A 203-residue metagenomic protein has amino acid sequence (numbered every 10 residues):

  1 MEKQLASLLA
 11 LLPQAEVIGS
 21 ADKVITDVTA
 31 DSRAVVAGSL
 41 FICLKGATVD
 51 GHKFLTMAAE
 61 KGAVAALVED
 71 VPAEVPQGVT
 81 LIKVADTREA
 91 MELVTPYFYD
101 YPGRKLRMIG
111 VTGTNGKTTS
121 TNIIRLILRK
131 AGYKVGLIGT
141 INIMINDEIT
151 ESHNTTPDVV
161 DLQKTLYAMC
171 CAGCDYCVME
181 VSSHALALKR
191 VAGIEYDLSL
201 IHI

Functional and structural regions predicted by a protein language model:
M1-L93: N-terminal leader/targeting and accessory segments in enzymes
E89-I201: Phosphate-binding loop of NTP-binding sites
